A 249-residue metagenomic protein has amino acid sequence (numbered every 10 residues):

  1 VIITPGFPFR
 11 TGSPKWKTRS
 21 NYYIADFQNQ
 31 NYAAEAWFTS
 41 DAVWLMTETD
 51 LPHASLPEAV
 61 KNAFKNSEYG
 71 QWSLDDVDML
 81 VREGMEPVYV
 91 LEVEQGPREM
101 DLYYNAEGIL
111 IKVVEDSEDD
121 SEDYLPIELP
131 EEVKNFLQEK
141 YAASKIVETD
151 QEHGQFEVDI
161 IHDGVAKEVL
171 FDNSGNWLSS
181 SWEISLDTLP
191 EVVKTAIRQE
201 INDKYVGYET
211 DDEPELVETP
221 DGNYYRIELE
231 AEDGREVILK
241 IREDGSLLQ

Functional and structural regions predicted by a protein language model:
V1-R10, P52-D78, D123-K145, L186-L216: Short, non-transmembrane alpha-helical segments in secretory-pathway proteins
I2-E35, D78-L102, A143-E168, P214-L239: Exposed beta-strand-loop-beta-strand "reactive/processing" segments of non-cytosolic proteins
F27-N29, E48-D50, V114-D116, I160-H162 (+1 more regions): Beta-turn initiation residues at beta-strand->coil junctions
Y32-M46, M100-D116, K167-L178, R235-Q249: A short, surface-exposed beta-strand/turn
V43, T49, K61, Y69 (+8 more regions): Disulfide-stabilized cysteine-rich extracellular repeat microdomains
W44, Y89, Y141, Q155 (+3 more regions): Tyrosine-centered aromatic motifs in long, intrinsically disordered, low-complexity repeat arrays
D116-E122: Extracellular/periplasmic low-complexity linear segments
V165-S179, T188, V192, A196-R198 (+4 more regions): A broadly structural signal marking compact, well-ordered functional cores that mediate small-ligand/cofactor/substrate
